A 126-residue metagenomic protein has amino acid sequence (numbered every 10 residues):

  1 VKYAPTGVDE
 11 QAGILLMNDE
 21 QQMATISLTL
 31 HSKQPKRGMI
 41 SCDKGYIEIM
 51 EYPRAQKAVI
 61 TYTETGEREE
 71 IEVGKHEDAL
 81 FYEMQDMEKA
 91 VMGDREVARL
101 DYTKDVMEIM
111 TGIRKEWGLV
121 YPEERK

Functional and structural regions predicted by a protein language model:
V1-R54, M84-A90, R95, K126: Contiguous beta-strand/loop segments that form the cofactor/metal-binding neighborhood of enzyme cores
E10, T61, M110-T111: Short secondary-structure transition/capping segments
D19, D86-K126: C-terminal helix-rich "cap/oligomerization" subdomain common to oxidoreductases
G38, A55-T65: Short polybasic amphipathic segments
E48-M50, V59-T61, E72-V73, V120-E123: Short, intrinsically disordered/low-complexity patches at protein termini and at juxtamembrane boundaries
P53, K75, D101-Y102: Short beta->alpha linker loops
G66-E70: Surface-exposed loop/edge segments in extracytoplasmic proteins
E72-Q85, A98: Active-site loop of classical SDR/Rossmann-like NAD(P)-dependent oxidoreductases, centered on the catalytic Tyr-X3-Lys
